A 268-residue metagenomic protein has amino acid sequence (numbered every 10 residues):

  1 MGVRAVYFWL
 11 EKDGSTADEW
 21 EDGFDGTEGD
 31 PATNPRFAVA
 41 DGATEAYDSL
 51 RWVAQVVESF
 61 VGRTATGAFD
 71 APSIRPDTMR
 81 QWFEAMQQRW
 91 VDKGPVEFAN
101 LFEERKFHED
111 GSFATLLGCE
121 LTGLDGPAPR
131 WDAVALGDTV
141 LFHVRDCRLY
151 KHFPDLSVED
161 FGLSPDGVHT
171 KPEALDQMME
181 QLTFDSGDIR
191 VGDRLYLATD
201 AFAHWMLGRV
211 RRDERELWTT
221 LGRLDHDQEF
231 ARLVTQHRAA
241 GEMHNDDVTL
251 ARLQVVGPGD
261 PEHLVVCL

Functional and structural regions predicted by a protein language model:
M1-G23, W82-E109, D125-G126, Y150-S157 (+2 more regions): Short glycine- and acidic-rich boundary segments immediately preceding or forming the N-terminal edge of structured
M1-T64, T139, N245-D246, A251: N-terminal entry segment of metal-dependent catalytic domains or homologous docking segments
A17-P31, E109-G123, P127-D132, S157-A198 (+1 more regions): Acidic loop->beta-strand submotif enriched in PP2C/PPM serine/threonine phosphatases
T27-E28, C119-T122, V144-D146, R252-P261: Short beta-strand-to-coil "C-cap" segments at the C-terminal boundary of structured domains/repeats, marking
F37-D41, V134-L136, Y196-A198: Short hydrophobic beta-strand that contains or immediately precedes a catalytic carboxylate
S59-G94, E214-A239: Helix-loop-helix
S73-V144, Q177-D188: Catalytic core of PPM/PP2C metal-dependent serine/threonine phosphatase domains
N100-E103, L163-L268: C-terminal catalytic subdomain
